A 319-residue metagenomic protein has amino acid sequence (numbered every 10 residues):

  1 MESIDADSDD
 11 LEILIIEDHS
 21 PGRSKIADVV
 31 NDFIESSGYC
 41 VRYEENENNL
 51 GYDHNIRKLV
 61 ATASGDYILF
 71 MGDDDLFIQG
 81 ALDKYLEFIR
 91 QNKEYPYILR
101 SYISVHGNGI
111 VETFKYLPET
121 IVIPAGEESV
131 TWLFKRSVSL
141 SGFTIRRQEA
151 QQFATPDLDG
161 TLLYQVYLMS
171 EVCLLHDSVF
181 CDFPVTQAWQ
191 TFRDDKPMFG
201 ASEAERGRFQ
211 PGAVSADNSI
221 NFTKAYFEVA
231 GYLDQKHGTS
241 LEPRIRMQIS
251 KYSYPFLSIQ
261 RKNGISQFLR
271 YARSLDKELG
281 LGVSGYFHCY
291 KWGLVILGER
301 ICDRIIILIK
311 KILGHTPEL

Functional and structural regions predicted by a protein language model:
M1, I26-A27, R57, G65 (+1 more regions): Short alpha-helix within the catalytic core of nucleotide-sugar-dependent glycosyltransferases
M1-E44: Acidic donor-binding segment of Leloir-type glycosyltransferases
N46-A63: Glycine-rich, basic loop-to-helix element that forms the pyrophosphate-binding segment of sugar-nucleotide handling
I68: Short aromatic/hydrophobic "clamp" motif used to bind/position activated sugar donors
G72-L76: The conserved acidic donor/metal-binding loop of glycosyltransferases
G80-F114: Conserved donor NDP-sugar-binding/catalytic core segment of glycosyltransferases
A125-G207: Conserved nucleotide-sugar donor-binding catalytic segment
Y167, F183-L319: C-terminal subregions of glycosyltransferases and related glycan-biosynthesis enzymes
